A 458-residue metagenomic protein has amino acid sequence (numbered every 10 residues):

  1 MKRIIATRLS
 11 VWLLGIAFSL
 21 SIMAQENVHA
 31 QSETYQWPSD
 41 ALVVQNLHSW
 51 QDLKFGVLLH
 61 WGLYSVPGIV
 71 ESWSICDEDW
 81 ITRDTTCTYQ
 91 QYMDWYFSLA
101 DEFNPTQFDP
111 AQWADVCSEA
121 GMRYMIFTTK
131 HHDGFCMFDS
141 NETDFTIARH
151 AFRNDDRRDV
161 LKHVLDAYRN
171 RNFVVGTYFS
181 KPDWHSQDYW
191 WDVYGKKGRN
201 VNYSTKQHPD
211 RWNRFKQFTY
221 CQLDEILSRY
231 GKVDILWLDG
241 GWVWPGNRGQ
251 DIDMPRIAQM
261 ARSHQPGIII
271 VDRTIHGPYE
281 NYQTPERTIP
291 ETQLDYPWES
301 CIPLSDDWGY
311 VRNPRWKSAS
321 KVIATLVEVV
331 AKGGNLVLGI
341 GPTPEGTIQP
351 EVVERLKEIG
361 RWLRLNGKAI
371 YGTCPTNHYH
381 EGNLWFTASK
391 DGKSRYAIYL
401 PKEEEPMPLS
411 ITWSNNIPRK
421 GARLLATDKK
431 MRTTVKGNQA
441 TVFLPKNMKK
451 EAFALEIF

Functional and structural regions predicted by a protein language model:
M1-I4, R8, C117: Positively charged n-region of N-terminal signal peptides that target proteins for export
S10-S21: Bacterial N-terminal signal peptides
E26-F458: Mature catalytic domains of secreted/periplasmic carbohydrate-active enzymes
